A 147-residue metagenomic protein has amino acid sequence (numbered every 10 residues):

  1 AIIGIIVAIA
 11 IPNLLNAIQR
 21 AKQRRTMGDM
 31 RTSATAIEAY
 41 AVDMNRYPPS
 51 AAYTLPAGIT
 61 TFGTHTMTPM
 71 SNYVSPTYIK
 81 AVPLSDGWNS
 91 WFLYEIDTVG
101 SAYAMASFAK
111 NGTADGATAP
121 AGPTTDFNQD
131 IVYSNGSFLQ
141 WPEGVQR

Functional and structural regions predicted by a protein language model:
A1-L15: N-terminal single-pass transmembrane signal-anchor helix
I2, D43, S107: Short glycine/serine/threonine-biased micro-segments
N13-M30: Aliphatic-rich helix starts adjacent to a transmembrane/signal segment
T35-E38, V42-A104: Extracellular/periplasmic head regions of type IV pilus-like filament subunits
S90, I96-R147: Short, surface-exposed interaction loops/tails
